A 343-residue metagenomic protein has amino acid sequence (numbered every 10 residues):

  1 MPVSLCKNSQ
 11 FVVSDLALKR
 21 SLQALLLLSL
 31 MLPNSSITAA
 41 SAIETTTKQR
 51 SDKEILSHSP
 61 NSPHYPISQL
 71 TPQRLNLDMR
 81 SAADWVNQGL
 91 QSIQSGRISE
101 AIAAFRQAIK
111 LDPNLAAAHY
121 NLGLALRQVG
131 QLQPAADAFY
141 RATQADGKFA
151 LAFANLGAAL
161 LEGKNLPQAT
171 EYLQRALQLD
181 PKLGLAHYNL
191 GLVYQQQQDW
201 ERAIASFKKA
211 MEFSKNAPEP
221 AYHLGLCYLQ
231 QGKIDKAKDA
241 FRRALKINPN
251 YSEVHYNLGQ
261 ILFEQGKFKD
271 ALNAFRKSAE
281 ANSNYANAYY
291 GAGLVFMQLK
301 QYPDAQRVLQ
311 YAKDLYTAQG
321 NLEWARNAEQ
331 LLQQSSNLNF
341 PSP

Functional and structural regions predicted by a protein language model:
P2-R80, Q94, Q107-K110, Q128 (+2 more regions): Long, contiguous interaction/recruitment modules in multidomain scaffold/adaptor proteins
T45-A83, Y290-P343: Terminal, low-structured helical/coil segments at or just beyond the last alpha-helical repeat
D78-L111, L115-A117, L124-Q131, A158 (+3 more regions): Alpha-helical segment of the N-proximal tetratricopeptide repeat
A82, A116-A117, A150-L151, G184-L185 (+4 more regions): Helix-start (N-cap) detector for alpha-helical repeat units in TPR-like alpha-solenoids, especially tetratricopeptide
S95-Q107, Q128-R141, L151, E162-R175 (+8 more regions): Structural signature of tandem alpha-helical TPR/SEL1-like repeats, specifically the intra-repeat loop/turn
L111, A145-D146, L179, F213 (+4 more regions): Structural marker of alpha-solenoid helical repeat scaffolds
A125, A159, V193, C227 (+3 more regions): TPR/TPR-like alpha-solenoid repeats
